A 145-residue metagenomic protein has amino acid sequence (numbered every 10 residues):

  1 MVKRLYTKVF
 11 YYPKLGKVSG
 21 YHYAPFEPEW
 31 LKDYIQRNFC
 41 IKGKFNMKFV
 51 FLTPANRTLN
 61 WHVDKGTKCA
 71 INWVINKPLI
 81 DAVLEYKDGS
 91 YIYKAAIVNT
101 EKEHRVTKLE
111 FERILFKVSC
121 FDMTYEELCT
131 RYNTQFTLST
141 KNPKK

Functional and structural regions predicted by a protein language model:
M1-V50: Non-heme Fe(II)/2-oxoglutarate
V2-K3, A55, D122-Y125: General structural signal for secondary-structure boundaries
L5-Y6, F10, D64, T107 (+2 more regions): Small/flexible residues
Y12, E27, T67-K68, L79 (+2 more regions): A generic structural signal for solvent-exposed, polar alpha-helical segments
Y12-K14, E27-P28, T53, D64 (+4 more regions): Serine/threonine-rich low-complexity intrinsically disordered regions
P28-W30, R37-N38, K68-C69, Y132 (+2 more regions): Residue-level detector of solvent-exposed, low-hydrophobicity positions
Q36, G43-K102, R113-I114: Catalytic core of non-heme Fe(II) oxygenases with the double-stranded beta-helix
K77-K145: Catalytic core of Fe(II)/2-oxoglutarate
